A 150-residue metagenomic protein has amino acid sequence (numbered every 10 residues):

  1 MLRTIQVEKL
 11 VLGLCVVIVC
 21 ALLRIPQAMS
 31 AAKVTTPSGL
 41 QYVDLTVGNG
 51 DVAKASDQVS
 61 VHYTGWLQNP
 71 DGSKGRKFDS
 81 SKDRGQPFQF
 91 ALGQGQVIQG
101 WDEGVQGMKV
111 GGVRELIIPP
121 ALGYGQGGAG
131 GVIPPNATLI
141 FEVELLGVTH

Functional and structural regions predicted by a protein language model:
L2-H150: Cross-family detector of peptidyl-prolyl cis-trans isomerase
